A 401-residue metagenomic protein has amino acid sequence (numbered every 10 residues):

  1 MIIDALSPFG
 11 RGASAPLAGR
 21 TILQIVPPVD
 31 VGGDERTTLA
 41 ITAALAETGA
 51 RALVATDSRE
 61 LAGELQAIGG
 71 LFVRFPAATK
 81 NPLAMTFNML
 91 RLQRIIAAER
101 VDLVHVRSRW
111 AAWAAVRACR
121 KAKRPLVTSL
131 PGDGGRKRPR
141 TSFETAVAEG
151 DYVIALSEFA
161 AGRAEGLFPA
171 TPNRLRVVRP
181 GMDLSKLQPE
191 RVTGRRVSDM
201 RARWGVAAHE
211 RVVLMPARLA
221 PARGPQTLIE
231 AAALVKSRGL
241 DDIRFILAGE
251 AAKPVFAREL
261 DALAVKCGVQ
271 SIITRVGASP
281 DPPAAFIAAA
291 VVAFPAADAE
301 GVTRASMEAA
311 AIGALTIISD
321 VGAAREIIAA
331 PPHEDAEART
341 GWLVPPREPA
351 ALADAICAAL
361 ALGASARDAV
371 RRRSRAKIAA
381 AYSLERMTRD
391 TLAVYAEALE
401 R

Functional and structural regions predicted by a protein language model:
G32-A40, R211-L234, F245, R258 (+3 more regions): A conserved mid-protein helix/loop that constitutes part of the nucleotide-sugar donor-binding site
V54, L315-I318, R325-A329, D335: Short hydrophobic beta-strand element within catalytic cores of glycosyltransferases and related nucleotide-activated
V106-A112: Short His-centered aromatic/hydrophobic patch
R120, L126-E158, G162: A conserved, positively charged/aromatic
G249, A257-G277: Nucleotide-activated donor-binding/catalytic signature segment of Leloir-type glycosyltransferases, i.e., the conserved
I287-G301, A314: Acidic donor-binding loop of glycosyltransferase active sites
A329-P349, A359-A364: Conserved acidic donor-binding segment of nucleotide-sugar-dependent glycosyltransferases
A366-A381, D390-A393: A short, well-ordered alpha-helix in the C-terminal region of glycosyltransferases
